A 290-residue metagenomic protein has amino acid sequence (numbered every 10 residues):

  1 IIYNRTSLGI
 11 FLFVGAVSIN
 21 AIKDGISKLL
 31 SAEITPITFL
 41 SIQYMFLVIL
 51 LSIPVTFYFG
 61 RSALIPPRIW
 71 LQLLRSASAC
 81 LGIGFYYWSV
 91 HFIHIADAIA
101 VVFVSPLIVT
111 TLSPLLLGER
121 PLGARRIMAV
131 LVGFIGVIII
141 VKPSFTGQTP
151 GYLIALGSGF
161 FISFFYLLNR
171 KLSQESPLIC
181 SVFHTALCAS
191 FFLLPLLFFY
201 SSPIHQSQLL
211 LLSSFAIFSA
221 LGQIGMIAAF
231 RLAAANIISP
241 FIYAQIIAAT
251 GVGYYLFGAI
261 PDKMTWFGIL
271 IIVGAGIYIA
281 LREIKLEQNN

Functional and structural regions predicted by a protein language model:
I2-Y3, V48-P67, S78, F134-G147 (+4 more regions): Membrane-interface helix-cap regions at the ends of transmembrane helices in multi-pass membrane proteins
L8-V14, V55, R61-F85, R125 (+2 more regions): Loop-to-transmembrane-helix transition segments
G9, E33-L81, I108, F161-F164 (+2 more regions): Transmembrane alpha-helices of multi-pass small-molecule transport proteins
V17-G25, S52, S76-G84, P106-T111 (+7 more regions): Hydrophobic/small/kink-forming positions within alpha-helical transmembrane segments of polytopic membrane proteins
K28-L29, P36-I37, L51, S144-I204 (+1 more regions): Transmembrane alpha-helical segments that form core, pore/gating elements of small-molecule transporters/exporters
I42, A98-V104, L172-C188, Q223-Y255: Helix-helix packing/entry segments at the starts of transmembrane helices
P106-M128, I247-W266: C-terminal transmembrane-helix exit sites in multi-pass transporters
R125-K142, M264-E283: Hydrophobic transmembrane alpha-helices of multi-pass small-molecule transport proteins
